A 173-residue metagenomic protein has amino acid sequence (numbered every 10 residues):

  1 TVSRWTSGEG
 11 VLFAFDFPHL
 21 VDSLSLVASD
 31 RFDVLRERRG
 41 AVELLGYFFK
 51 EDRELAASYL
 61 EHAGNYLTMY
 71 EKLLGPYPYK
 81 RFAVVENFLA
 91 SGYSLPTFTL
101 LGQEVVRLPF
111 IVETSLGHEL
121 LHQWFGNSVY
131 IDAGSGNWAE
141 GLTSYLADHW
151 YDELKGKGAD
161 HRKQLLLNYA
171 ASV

Functional and structural regions predicted by a protein language model:
T1-G117, E140, Y145-D148, K157 (+1 more regions): Hydrophobic helix-coil surface modules that form long, contiguous segments used for peptide/substrate interaction
G40, M69, V129-G134, V173: A broadly tuned preference for mixed-charge, low-complexity surface segments
L120-N137, H149-L154: Catalytic Zn2+-binding segment of zinc metalloproteases
D152-V173: Zinc-dependent metallohydrolase catalytic domains
